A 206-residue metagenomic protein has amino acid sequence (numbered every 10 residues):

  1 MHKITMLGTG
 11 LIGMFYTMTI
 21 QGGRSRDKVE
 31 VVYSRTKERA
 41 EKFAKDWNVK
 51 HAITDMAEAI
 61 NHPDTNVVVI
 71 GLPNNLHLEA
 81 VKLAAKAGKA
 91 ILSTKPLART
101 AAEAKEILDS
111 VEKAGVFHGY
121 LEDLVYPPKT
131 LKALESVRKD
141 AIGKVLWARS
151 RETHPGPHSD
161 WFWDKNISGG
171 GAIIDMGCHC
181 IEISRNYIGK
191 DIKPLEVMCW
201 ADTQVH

Functional and structural regions predicted by a protein language model:
M1-W47: N-terminal Rossmann-like dinucleotide-binding module
L7-T17, I60-V68, V116: A broad helix-preferring feature
M14, L78, C178: Residues forming the Rossmann-fold NAD(P)(H) cofactor-binding site
D27-V31, N66-V68, G170-G171: Short active-site oxyanion
W47-S110: Beta-loop-alpha module in the N-terminal Rossmann-like domain of NAD(P)-dependent dehydrogenases, especially those
I53, L92, F117-G119, R149 (+1 more regions): Structural detector of well-ordered beta-strand residues that form the stable sheet scaffold of enzyme domains
A98-S159: A contiguous active-site-proximal alpha/beta segment in oxidoreductase catalytic domains
D160-H206: Rossmann-like dinucleotide-binding domain that binds NAD(P)(H)
